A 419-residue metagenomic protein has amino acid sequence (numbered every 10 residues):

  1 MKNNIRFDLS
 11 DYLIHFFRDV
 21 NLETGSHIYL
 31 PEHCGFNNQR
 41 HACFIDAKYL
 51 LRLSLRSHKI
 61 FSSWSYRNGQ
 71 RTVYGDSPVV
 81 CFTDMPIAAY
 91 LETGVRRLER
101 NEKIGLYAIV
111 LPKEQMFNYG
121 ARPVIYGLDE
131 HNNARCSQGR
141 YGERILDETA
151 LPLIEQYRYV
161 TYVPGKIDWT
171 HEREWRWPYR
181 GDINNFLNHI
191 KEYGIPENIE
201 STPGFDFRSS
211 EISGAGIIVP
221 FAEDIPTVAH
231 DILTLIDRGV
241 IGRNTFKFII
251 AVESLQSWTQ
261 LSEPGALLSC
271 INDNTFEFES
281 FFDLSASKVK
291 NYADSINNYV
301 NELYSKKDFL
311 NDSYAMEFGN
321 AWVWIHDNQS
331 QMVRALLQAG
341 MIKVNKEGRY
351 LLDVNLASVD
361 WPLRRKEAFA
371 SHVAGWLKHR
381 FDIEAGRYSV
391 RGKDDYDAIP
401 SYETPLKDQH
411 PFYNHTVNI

Functional and structural regions predicted by a protein language model:
M1-S280: NAD-dependent ADP-ribosyltransferases
N3-H15, I383-E384, P411-I419: Hydrophobic, glycine-enriched assembly/anchoring segments
A42, E223, S280, L284-S287 (+3 more regions): Alpha-helix boundary/N-cap detector
L50, V228-D231, L235, S295 (+3 more regions): Charge-rich, solvent-exposed alpha-helical interaction surfaces
I60-S62, K343, A385: Short secondary-structure junctions
D84, A385-D394: Acidic carboxylate-rich catalytic motifs and surrounding loops in phosphoryl-/glycosyl-chemistry enzymes
L255-F276, N345-E384: Short, intrinsically disordered low-complexity segments
S285-W361, V390-I419: Long, continuous compositionally biased terminal/linker segments
